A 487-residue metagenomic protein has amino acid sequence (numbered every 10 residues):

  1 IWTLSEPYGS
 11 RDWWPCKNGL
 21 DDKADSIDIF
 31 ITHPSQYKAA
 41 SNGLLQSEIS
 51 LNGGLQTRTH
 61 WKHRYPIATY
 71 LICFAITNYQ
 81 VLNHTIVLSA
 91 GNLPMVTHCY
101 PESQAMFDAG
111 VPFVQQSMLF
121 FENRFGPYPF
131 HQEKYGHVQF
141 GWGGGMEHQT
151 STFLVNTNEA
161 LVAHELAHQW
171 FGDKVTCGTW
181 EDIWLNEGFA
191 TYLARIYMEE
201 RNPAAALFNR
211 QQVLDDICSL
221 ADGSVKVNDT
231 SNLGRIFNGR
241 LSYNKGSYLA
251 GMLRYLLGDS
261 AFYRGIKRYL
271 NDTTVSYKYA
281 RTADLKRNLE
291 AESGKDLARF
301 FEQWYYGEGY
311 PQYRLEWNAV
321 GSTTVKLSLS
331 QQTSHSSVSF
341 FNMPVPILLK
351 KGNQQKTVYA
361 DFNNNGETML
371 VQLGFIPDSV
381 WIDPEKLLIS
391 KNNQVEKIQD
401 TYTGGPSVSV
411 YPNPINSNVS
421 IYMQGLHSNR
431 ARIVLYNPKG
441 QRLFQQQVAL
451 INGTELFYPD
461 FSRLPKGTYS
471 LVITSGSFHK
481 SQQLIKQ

Functional and structural regions predicted by a protein language model:
I1-D28, K386-S407, Y411: Glycine/proline-rich low-complexity spacer/linker segments in large multi-domain proteins
T3-P7, C16-A163, Y192: Hydrophobic helix-coil surface modules that form long, contiguous segments used for peptide/substrate interaction
T152-F208: Zinc-dependent metallopeptidase catalytic helix centered on the HExxH motif and its immediate flanking segment
E187-Y248, M252-L256, T273-S276: Acidic/His/Gly-enriched intrinsically disordered linker/tail segments that often contain short helix/coil "MoRF-like"
G239-L327: Amphipathic alpha-helical substructures
Y313, N318-N363, M369-W381, R430-L435: Beta-strand-rich binding/interaction modules
Y402-Y411, I415-Q487: C-terminal outer-membrane/trafficking sorting elements
